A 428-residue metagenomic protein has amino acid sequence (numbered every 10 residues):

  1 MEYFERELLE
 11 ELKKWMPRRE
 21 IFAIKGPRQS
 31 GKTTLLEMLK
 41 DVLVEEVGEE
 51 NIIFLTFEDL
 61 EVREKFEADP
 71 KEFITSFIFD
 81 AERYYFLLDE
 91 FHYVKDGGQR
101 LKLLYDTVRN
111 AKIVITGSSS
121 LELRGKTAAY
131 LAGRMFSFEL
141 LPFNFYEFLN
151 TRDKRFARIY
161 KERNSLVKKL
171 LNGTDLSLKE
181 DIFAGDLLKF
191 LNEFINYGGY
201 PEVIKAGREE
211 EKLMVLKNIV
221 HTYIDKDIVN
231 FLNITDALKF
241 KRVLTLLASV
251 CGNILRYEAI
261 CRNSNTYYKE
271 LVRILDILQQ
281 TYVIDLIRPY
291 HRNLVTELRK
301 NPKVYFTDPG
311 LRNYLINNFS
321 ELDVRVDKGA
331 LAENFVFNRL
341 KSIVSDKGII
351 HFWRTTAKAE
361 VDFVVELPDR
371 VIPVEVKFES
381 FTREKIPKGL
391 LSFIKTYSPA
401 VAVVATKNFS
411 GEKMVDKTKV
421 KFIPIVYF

Functional and structural regions predicted by a protein language model:
M1-E2, K14-P27, T33-E45, F57 (+3 more regions): A cross-kingdom feature that marks ATP-driven nucleic-acid transaction machinery
I53-E82: Short glycine-rich substrate-engagement loop in P-loop NTPases that contacts/grips substrate
F79-G97: Conserved P-loop NTPase "ATPase switch" module shared by AAA+ and STAND
L87, K112-S118, E139: Structural recognition of the conserved hydrophobic beta-strand(s) that form the central parallel beta-sheet of P-loop
H92-V114: Conserved Walker B catalytic segment
L121-S137, L149-K154: Short regulatory helix/loop adjacent to the ATP-binding pocket of P-loop NTPases
P142-E162: Conserved small helical "lid"/interfacial subdomain of P-loop NTPases
R155-N338, I343, H351, T355: Interdomain hinge/linker elements that couple catalytic modules in large macromolecular machines
